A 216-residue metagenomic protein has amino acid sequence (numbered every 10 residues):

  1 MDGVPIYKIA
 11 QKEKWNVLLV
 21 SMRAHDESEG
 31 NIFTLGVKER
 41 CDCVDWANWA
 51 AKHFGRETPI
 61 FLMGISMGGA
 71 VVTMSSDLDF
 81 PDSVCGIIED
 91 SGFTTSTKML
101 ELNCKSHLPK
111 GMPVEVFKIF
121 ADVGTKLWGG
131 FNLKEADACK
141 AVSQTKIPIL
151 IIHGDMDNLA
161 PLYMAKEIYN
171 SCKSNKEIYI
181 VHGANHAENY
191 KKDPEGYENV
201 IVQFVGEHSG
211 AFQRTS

Functional and structural regions predicted by a protein language model:
Y7-E29: Conserved alpha/beta-hydrolase
F33-F54: Alpha/beta-hydrolase active-site loop
M74-F131: Hydrolase active-site cap/lid region
A138, I147, P161-N170: Short alpha-helix in the alpha/beta-hydrolase fold that links the catalytic acid
Q144-K146, I151-H153, D157: Short beta-strand/loop motif that positions the catalytic acidic residue of the alpha/beta-hydrolase fold
D155-A160, A187-E188: Acidic catalytic loop of the alpha/beta-hydrolase fold
Y169-A187, P194, V200: Catalytic histidine neighborhood in serine/cysteine hydrolases with alpha/beta-hydrolase-type architecture
K191-S216: Catalytic active-site module of serine/aspartate enzymes centered on a nucleophile-bearing elbow/loop
